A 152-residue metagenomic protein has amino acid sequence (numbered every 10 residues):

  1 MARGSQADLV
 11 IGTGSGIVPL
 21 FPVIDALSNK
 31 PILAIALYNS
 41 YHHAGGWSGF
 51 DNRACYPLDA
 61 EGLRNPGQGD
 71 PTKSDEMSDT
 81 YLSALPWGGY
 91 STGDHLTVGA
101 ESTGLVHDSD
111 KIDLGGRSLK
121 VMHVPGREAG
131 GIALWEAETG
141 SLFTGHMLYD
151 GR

Functional and structural regions predicted by a protein language model:
M1, L9-V10, L33-I35: Short, conserved beta-strand segments within well-ordered enzyme catalytic domains that often line or immediately flank
M1, P22-D25, H43-A44, S109-D110 (+3 more regions): Short, flexible, glycine/charge-rich loop motifs used to bind or transfer phosphoryl groups or to couple energy/partner
M1-A7, S15-I17, W47-G49: Zn-dependent metallo-beta-lactamase
A2-G4, L85-G89, H146-Y149: Short, basic/glycine-rich phosphate-binding loops at helix/coil junctions that contact nucleotide phosphates
A7-G16, T103-G104, K111, S118-R152: Metallo-beta-lactamase
I17-D113: Active-site HxH/HxHxD metal-binding segment of metal-dependent hydrolases
